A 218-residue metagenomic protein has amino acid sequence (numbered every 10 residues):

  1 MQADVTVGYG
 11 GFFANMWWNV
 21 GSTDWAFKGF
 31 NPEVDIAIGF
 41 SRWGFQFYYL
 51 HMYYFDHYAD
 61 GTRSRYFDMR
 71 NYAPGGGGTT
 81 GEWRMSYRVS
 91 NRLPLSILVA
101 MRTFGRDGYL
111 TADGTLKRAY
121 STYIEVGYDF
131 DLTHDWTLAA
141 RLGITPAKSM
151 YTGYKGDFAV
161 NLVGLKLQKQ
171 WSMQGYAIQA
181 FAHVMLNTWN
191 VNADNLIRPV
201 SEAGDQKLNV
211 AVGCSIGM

Functional and structural regions predicted by a protein language model:
M1, G8, F30-V34, S41 (+4 more regions): Residues that define the transmembrane beta-barrel architecture of outer-membrane proteins
M1-V5, Y9-S86: Outer-membrane beta-barrel channel domains
A3, F12-M16, I36, W43-Y49 (+7 more regions): Transmembrane beta-strands of outer-membrane beta-barrel proteins
Y9-G11, W18-D24, R42-G44, H51-H57 (+8 more regions): Transmembrane beta-strands of outer-membrane beta-barrel pores
S22-V34, Y58-Y72, R106-T115, S149-F158 (+1 more regions): Outer-membrane beta-barrel translocator domains and adjoining extracellular loop/strand segments of Gram-negative
R70-M150, V163: Detector for outer-membrane/organellar transmembrane beta-barrel domains, recognizing the amphipathic beta-strand
L165, W171, A203-M218: Outer-membrane beta-barrel "beta-signal"
L167-Q168, S172-H183: C-terminal closing repeat unit and adjoining cap/tail of repeat-based domains
